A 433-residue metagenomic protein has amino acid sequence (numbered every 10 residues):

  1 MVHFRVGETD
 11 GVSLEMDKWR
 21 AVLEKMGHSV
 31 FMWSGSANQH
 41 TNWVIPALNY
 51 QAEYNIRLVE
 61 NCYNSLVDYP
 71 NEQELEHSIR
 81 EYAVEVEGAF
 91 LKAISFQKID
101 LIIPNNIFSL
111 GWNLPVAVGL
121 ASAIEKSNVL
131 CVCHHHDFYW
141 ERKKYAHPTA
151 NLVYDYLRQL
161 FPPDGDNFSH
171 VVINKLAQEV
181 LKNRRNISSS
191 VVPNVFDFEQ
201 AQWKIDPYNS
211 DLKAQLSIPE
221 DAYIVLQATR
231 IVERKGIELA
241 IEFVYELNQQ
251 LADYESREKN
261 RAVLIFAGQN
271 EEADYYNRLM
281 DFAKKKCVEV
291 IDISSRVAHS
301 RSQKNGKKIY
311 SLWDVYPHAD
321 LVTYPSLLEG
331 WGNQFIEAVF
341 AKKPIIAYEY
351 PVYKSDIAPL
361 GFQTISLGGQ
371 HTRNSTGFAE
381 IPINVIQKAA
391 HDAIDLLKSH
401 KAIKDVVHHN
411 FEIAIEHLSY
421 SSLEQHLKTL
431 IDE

Functional and structural regions predicted by a protein language model:
M1-P46, K126-V129, E424: N-terminal subdomain of nucleotide-sugar transferases
V22-K25, S29-L101, R296-A298: A conserved catalytic-core segment of Leloir-type glycosyltransferases
R142, P148-P207: A short, active-site helix/loop in glycosyltransferases that binds the activated sugar's phosphate group
I218-K235, I241-E246, L264-F266: Conserved donor-binding/catalytic core segment of Leloir-type glycosyltransferases
E255-G268, E272-D314, G361-Q363, G368: Nucleotide-activated donor-binding/catalytic signature segment of Leloir-type glycosyltransferases, i.e., the conserved
L327: Aromatic "clamp/platform" in nucleotide-sugar-dependent glycosyltransferases that forms part of the donor/acceptor
P344-A347, K354-I357, T364-I365: Short hydrophobic beta-strand element within catalytic cores of glycosyltransferases and related nucleotide-activated
E380-H391, D395-T429: A charged, aromatic-enriched C-terminal amphipathic alpha-helix characteristic of glycosyltransferases across folds
